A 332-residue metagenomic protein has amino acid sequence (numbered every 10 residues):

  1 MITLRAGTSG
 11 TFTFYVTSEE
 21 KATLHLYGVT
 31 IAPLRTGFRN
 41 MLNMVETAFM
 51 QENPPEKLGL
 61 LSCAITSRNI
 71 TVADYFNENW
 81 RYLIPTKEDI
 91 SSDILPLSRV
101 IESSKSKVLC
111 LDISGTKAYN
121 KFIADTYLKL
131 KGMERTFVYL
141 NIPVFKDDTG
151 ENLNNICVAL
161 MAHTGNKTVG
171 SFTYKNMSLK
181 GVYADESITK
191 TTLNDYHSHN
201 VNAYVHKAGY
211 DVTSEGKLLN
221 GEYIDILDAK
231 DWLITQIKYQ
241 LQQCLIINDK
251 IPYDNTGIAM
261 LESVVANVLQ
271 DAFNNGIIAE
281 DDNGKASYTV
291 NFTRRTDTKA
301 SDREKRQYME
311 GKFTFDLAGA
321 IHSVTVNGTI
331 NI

Functional and structural regions predicted by a protein language model:
M1-I332: Surface-exposed assembly/interface segments
